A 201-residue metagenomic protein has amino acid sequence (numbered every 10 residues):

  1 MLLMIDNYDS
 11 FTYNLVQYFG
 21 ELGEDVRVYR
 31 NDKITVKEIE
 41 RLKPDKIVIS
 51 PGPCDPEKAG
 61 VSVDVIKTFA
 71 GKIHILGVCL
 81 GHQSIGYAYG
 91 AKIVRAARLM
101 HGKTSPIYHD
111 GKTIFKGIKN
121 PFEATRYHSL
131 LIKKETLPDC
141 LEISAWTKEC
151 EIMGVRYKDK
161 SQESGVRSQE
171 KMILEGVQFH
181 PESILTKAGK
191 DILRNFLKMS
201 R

Functional and structural regions predicted by a protein language model:
M1-L3, I173: Extreme N-terminal starter segment of soluble prokaryotic enzymes
L3, L22, V28-R30, T35 (+5 more regions): A generic "structured core" feature
T12: Active-site-adjacent helical/loop segments in soluble small-molecule enzymes
R27-K33, P56, S105-Y108, A124-H128 (+1 more regions): Short gly/ser/thr-rich secondary-structure transition/capping motifs
T35-K43, K158: Short amphipathic alpha-helix with an adjacent loop that forms part of the alpha/beta core around
P44-G117, P121-E123, L193-F196: Cysteine-nucleophile active-site neighborhood
T113-S161, S168-K171: Catalytic beta-strand/loop cores that center a nucleophilic Ser/Cys/Thr and support acyl-enzyme chemistry
I184-R201: Acyltransferase
